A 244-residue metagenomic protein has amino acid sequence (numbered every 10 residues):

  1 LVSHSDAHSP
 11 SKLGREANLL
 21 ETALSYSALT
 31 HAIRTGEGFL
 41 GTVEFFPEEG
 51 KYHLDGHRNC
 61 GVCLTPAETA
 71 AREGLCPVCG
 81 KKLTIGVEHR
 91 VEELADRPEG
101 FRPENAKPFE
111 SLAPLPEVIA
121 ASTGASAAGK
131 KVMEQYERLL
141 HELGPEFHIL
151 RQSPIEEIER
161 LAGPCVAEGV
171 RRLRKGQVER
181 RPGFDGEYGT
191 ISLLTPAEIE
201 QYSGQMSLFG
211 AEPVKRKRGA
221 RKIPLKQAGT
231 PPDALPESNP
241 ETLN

Functional and structural regions predicted by a protein language model:
L1-L243: Charged catalytic cores and adjacent phosphate/nucleic-acid-binding surfaces used for phosphate/nucleic-acid chemistry
